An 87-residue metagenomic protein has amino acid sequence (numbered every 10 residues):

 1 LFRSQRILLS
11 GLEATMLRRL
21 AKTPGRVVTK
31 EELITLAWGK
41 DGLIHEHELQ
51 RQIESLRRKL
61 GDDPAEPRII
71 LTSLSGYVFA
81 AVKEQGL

Functional and structural regions predicted by a protein language model:
F2-T15, V27, L43, V78-L87: A structural micro-motif at secondary-structure boundaries
L8, R51-L87: DNA-binding patch around the recognition helix
E13, E46, E54: Acidic-residue sensor for enzyme active/binding pockets
L17-R18, I34: Hydrophobic residues on short alpha-helical segments
G25-A37: Short coil-to-helix segment of the ABC ATPase nucleotide-binding domain corresponding to the Q-loop/switch region
G39-E48: Short, positively charged loop/turn segments that connect secondary-structure elements
